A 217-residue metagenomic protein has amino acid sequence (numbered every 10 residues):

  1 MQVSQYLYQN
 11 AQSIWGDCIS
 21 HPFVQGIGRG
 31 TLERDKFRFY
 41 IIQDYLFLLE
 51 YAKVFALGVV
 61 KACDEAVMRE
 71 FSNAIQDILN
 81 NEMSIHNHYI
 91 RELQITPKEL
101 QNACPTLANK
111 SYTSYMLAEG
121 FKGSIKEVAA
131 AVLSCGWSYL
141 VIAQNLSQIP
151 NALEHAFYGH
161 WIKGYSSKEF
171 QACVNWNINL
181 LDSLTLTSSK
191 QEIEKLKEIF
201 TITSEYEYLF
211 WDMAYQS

Functional and structural regions predicted by a protein language model:
M1, Y6, I142, N175-W176: Long, non-globular segments of proteins
Q2-V3, Y115-A118, D212: Hydrophobic alpha-helical segments
Y8-L32, Y51, I178-T187: Short alpha-helical hairpin
Q12-D17, L32-K61, N81, A130-L140 (+1 more regions): Alpha-helical bundle segments that constitute or directly flank the non-heme di-iron/ferroxidase center
A66-A172, T201, E205: Active-site-proximal alpha-helical scaffolds that flank and shape metal-associated catalytic sites
S167-T201: Long amphipathic all-alpha helical oligomerization modules
K195-S217: Acidic, carboxylate-rich catalytic segments that either coordinate divalent cations
